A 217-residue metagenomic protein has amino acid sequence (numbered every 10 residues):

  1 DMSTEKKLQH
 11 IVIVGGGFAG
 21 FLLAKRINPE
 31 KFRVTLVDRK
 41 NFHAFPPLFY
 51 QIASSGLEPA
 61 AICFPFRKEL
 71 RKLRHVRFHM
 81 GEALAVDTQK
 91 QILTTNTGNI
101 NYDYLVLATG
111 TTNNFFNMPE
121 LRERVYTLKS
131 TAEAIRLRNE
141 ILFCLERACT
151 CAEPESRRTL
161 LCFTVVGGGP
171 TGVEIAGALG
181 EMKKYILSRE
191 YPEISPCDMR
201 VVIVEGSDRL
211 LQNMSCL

Functional and structural regions predicted by a protein language model:
M2-L8, V76-T164, M182: FAD-binding core/adjacent interface of flavoenzyme oxidoreductases
S3-M80, F163-T164, P170-M214: Beta1-alpha1 glycine-rich phosphate/pyrophosphate-binding loop at the start of Rossmann-like nucleotide-binding domains
L217: Acidic, glycine-rich loop-and-beta core segments that form the ion-binding/anion-interacting portion of active sites
